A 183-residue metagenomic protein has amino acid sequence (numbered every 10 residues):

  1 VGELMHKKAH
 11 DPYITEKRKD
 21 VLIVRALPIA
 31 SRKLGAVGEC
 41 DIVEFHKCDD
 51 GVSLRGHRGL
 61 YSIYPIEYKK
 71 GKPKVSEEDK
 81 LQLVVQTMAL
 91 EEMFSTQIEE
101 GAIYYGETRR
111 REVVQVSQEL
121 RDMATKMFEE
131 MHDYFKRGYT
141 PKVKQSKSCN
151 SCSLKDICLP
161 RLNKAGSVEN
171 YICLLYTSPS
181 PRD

Functional and structural regions predicted by a protein language model:
V1-I63, A165: Metal-dependent nuclease catalytic cores that hydrolyze phosphodiester bonds in DNA/RNA, characterized by
Y68-S76: Short beta-strand-loop-alpha-helix junction that forms the active-site gateway of nucleic-acid-processing nucleases
E78-E100: Metal-dependent nuclease catalytic cores in nucleic-acid-processing enzymes, especially RNase H-like/related
F94-S117: Substrate-binding beta-hairpin/strand module that engages nucleic acids
M131-N150: Immediate flanking context of iron-sulfur cluster ligation sites
S148-P160: Local cysteine-cluster metal-coordination motifs and their immediate loop/turn environment, predominantly Fe-S cluster
A165-L175: Short cysteine/histidine-rich metal-coordination sites, predominantly Zn2+-binding motifs
Y176-D183: Conserved small/polar residues in nucleotide/adenosyl-binding loops
